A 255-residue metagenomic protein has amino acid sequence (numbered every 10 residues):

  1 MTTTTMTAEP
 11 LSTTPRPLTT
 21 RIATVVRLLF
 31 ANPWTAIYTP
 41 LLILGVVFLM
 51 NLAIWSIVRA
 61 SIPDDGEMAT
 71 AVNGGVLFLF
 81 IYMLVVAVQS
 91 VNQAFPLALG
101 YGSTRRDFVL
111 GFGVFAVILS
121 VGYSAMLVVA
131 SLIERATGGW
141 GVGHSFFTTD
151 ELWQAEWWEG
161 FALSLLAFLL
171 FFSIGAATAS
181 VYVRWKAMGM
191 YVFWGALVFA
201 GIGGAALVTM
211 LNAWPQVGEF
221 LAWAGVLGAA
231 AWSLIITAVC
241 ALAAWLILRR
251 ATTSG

Functional and structural regions predicted by a protein language model:
M1-E67, L207-G255: Hydrophobic alpha-helical transmembrane segments
W34-L44, V109-L132: Selective transmembrane-helix segments that form parts of the transport pathway or gating/packing helices in multipass
I43, V47-N51, L119-L127, F171 (+4 more regions): Alpha-helical transmembrane segments of multipass membrane proteins
N51-N73, A116-W185: Secretory targeting signals
A71-V91: Long, hydrophobic alpha-helical segments
V86-L97, L166-G189, V239-R250: Transmembrane alpha-helical segments in integral membrane proteins
V91-V117: Helix-loop-helix units of permease transmembrane domains in multi-pass membrane transporters, especially ABC
M190-A200: Central hydrophobic cores of alpha-helical transmembrane segments in multi-pass integral membrane proteins
